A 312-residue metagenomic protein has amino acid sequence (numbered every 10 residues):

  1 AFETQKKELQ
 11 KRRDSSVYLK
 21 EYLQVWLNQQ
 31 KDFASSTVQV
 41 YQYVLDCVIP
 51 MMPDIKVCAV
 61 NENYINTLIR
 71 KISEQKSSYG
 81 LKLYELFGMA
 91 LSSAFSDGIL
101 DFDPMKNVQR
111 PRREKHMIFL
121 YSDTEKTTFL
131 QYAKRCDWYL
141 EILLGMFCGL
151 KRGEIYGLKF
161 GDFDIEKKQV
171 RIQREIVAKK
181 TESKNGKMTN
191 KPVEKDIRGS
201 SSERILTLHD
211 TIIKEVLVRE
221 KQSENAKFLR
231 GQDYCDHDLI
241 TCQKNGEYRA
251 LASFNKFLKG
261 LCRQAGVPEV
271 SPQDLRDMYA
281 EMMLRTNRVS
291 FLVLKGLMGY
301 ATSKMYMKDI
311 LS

Functional and structural regions predicted by a protein language model:
A1-D14, I197-G199: Short, surface-exposed polybasic/aromatic micro-patch for ligand or macromolecular engagement
S15, L27-I99, K115, Y248-S253 (+1 more regions): N-terminal core-binding DNA-recognition domain of tyrosine site-specific recombinases/integrases
S78, S96, L143, F147 (+4 more regions): C-terminal catalytic core of tyrosine-transesterase DNA break-rejoin enzymes
L81, S96, L100-F102, K106-L158 (+4 more regions): Basic, Lys/Arg- and aromatic-enriched nucleic-acid-binding interface segment
L120, I176, M298-S312: Catalytic-site neighborhood detector that most strongly recognizes the C-terminal catalytic loop/helix of tyrosine
T128-F129, E182-K187, G296, K308-S312: DNA/chromatin major-groove-contacting recognition/catalytic segments
L158-V218, N225: Conserved tyrosine-mediated DNA breakage-rejoining catalytic core shared by Y-recombinases
L206-P268: Active-site/catalytic core of tyrosine-dependent DNA strand-transfer enzymes
